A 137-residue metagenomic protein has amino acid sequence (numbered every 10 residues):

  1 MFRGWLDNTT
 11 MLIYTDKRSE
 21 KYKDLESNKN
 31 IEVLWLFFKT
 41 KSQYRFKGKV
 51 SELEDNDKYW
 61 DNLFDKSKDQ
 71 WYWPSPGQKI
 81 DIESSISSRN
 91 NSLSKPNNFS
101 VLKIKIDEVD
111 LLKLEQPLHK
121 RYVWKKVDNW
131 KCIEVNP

Functional and structural regions predicted by a protein language model:
M1: Conserved beta-strand in the GNAT
G4-K41: A short mixed-secondary-structure module that forms the rim of ligand-binding clefts
S42-P137: Charged, gly/pro-rich active-site loop segments
